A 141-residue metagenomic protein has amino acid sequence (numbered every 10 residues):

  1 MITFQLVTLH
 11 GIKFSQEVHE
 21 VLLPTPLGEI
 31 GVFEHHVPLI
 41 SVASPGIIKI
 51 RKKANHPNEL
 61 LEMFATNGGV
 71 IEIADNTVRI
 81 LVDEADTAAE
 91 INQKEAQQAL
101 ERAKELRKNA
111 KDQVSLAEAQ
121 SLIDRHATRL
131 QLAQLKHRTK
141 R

Functional and structural regions predicted by a protein language model:
Q5-Q97, R102: Compact, glycine-rich, soluble single-domain proteins
T87-R141: Acidic/glycine-rich phosphate/pyrophosphate-binding loops and surrounding catalytic core that coordinate Mg2+
